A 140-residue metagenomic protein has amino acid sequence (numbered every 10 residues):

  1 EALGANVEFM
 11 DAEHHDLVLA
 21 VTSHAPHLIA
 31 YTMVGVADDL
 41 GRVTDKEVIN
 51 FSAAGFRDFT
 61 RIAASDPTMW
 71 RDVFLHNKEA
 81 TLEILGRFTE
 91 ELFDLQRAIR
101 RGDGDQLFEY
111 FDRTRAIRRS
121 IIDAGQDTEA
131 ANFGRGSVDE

Functional and structural regions predicted by a protein language model:
E1-R61: Internal alpha-helical scaffold of NAD(P)-dependent oxidoreductase catalytic cores
E8, S23, H27, G86 (+2 more regions): Generic structural signal for well-ordered, non-transmembrane alpha-helical segments in soluble/cytosolic regions
M33, A37-L40, Q96-D103, I122-G125 (+1 more regions): Long, hydrophobic, amphipathic alpha-helical segments used as structural scaffolds
A37, R57, E90, V138-D139: Intrinsic disorder/low-complexity signal
D45-T114: Interdomain hinge/lid region at the active-site interface of Rossmann-like NAD(P)-dependent oxidoreductases
A116-E140: Long, positively charged, glycine-interspersed low-complexity recognition regions
